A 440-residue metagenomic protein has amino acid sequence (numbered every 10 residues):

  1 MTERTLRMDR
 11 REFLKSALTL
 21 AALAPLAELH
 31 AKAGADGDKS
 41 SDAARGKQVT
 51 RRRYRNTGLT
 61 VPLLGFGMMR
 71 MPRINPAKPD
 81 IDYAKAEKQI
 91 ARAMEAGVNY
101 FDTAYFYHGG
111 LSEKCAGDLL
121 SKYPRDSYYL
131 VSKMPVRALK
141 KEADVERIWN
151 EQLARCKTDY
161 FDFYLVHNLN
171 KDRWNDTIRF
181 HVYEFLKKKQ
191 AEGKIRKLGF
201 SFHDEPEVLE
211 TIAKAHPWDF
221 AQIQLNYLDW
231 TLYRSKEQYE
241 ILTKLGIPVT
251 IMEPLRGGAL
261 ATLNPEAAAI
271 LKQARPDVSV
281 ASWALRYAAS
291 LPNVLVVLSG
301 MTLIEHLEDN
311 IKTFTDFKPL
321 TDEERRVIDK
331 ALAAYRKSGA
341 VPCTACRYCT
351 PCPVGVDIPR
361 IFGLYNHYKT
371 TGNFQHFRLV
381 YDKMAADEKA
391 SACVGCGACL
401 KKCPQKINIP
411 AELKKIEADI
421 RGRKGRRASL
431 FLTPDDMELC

Functional and structural regions predicted by a protein language model:
T2-Y128, F185, A191: N-terminal binding-site loop/beta-alpha segment at the start of enzyme catalytic domains that lines or forms
Y54, F66, F101, A116 (+7 more regions): Conserved, mostly hydrophobic/aromatic
F66, T103, S132, F163-V166 (+3 more regions): Conserved beta-strand positions
R70-Y83, M134-E142, I270-A274: Active-site mouth loops of central-metabolism enzymes
Y107, L111, H203-D204, T302 (+1 more regions): Short beta->alpha linker loops
R137-L255, P265-A269, R275-P276, S290: Glycine/proline-rich, positively charged, aromatic-decorated active-site loop/lid region on the catalytic face
E237-C440: Structured C-terminal cap/extension of enzyme domains
